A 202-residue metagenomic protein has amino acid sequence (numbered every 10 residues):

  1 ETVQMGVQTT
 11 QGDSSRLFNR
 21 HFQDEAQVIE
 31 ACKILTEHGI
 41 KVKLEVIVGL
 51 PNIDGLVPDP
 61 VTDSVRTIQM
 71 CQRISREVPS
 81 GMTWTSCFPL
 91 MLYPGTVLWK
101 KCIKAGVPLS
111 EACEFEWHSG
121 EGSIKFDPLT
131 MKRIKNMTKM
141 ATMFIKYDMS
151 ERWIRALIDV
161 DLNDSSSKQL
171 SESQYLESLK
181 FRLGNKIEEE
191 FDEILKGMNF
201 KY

Functional and structural regions predicted by a protein language model:
E1-G12, H21-V97, M143-A156: Conserved C-terminal portion of the radical SAM core fold that forms the substrate/S-adenosylmethionine-binding
S15-L17: Glycine-rich phosphate/oxyanion-binding loops and their immediately adjacent helices within cytosolic catalytic domains
G95, P108-L109: Glycine/aspartate-rich loop-and-adjacent alpha/beta segment that forms the canonical ThDP
W99-C102, S110-Y202: Radical SAM enzyme core and accessory elements
